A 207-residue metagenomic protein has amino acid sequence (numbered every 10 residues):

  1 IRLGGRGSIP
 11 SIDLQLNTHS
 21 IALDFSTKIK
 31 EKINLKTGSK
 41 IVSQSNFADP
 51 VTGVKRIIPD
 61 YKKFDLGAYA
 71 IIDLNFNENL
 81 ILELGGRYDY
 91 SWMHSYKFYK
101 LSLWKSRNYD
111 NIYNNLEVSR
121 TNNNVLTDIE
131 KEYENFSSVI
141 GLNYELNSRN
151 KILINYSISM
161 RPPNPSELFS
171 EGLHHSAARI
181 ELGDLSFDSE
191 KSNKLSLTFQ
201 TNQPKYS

Functional and structural regions predicted by a protein language model:
I1-N122, T127, E132-N135, N143-E145 (+2 more regions): Face-selective signature of the C-terminal outer-membrane beta-barrel domain
I1-R2, E145-S157, R161-E167, S186-S207: Membrane-embedded beta-barrel scaffold of Gram-negative outer-membrane proteins
P50, K97, V125-K131, P162-E190: Outer-membrane beta-barrel domain signature, especially the mid-to-C-terminal portions of large Gram-negative OMP
I71-N75, N108-D110, A178, D188-L195: Low-complexity, flexible helical/coil segments
Y90-W92, D184, N193: Intrinsically disordered, low-complexity segments enriched in glycine/proline and serine/threonine
